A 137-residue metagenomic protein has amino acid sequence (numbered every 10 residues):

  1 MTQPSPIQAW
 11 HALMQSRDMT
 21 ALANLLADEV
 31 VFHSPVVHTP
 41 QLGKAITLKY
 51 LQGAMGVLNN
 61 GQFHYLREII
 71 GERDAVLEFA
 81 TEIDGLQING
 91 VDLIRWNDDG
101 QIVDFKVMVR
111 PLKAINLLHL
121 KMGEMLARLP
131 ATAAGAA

Functional and structural regions predicted by a protein language model:
M1, L13, H38-L42: A short glycine-/small-residue-rich loop at the edge of a beta-strand within enzyme catalytic domains
T2-P6, G90-D92: A generic structural signal for ordered secondary structure
P4, V30-V31, D84-G85: Short hydrophobic/aromatic segments of transmembrane alpha-helices and their interfaces
P4-L25: Short acidic-aromatic low-complexity motifs
I7, L26, L51, L77-F79: Hydrophobic alpha-helical core bundles mediating ligand binding, dimerization, or RNAP-core interactions
M19-E72: A solvent-exposed, acidic/Ser-Thr-rich amphipathic alpha-helical stretch
M55-A137: A beta-strand edge to alpha-helix "cap/lid" segment located at domain peripheries
